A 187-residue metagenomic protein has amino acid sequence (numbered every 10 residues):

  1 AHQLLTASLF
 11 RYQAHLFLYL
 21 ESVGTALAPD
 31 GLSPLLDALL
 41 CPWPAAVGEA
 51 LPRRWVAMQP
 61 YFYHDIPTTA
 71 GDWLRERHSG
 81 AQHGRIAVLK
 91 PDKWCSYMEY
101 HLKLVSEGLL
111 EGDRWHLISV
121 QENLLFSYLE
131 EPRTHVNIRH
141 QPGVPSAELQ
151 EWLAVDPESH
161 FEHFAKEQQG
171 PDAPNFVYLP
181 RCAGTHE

Functional and structural regions predicted by a protein language model:
A1-L4, K93-R114: Short amphipathic alpha-helical segments
H2-L5, S22-V56, E111-D113, P132-F176: An amphipathic, aromatic/His-enriched active-site/gating alpha helix that lines ligand/cofactor pockets
A7-Y12, H116-Q121: Short beta-strand
Y19-G24, A87-P91, Y128-R133: Short beta-strand-to-loop capping motifs
A50-V88: Surface-exposed beta-loop interaction hotspot
D65-W73, H163-E187: Acidic/histidine-enriched, glycine/proline-rich intrinsically disordered or flexible terminal extensions
D113-H116, Y128: A contiguous pocket-lining binding segment that forms or flanks enzyme active sites
